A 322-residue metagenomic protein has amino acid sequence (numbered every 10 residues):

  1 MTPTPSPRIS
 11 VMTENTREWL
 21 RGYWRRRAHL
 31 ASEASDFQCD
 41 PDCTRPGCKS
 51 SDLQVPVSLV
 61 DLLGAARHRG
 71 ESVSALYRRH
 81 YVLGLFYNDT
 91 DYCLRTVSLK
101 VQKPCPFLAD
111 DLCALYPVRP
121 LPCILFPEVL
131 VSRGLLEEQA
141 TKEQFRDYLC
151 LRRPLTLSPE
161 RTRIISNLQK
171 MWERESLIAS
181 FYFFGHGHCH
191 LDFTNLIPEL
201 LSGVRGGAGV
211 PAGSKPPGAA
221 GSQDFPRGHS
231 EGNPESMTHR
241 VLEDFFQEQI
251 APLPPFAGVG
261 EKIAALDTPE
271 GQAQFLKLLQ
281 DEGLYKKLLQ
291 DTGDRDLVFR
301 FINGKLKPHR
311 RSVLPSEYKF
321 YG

Functional and structural regions predicted by a protein language model:
M1-G322: Short loop/turn segments that flank or connect secondary-structure elements
